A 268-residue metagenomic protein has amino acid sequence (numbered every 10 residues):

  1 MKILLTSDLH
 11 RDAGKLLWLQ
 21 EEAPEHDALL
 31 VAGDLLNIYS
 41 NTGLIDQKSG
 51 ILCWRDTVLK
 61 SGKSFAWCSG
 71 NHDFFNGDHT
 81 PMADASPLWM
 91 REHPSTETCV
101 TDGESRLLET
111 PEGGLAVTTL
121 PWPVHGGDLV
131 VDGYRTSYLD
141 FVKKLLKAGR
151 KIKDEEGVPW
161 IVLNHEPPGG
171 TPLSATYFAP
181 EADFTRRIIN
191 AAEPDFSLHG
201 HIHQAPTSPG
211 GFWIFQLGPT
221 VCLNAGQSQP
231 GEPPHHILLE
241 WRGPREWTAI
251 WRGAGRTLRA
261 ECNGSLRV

Functional and structural regions predicted by a protein language model:
K2-H10, G113-G126, I161-H165, T220-Q227 (+1 more regions): Active-site-proximal beta-strand elements of phosphoester/diester hydrolases
I3, D27-A28, E97, P159-I161 (+1 more regions): Short, Asp-centered acidic motifs that coordinate Mg2+ and/or phosphate in catalytic or ligand-binding sites
T6, R11-T110: Core catalytic region of metal-dependent phosphoesterases/phosphodiesterases, especially metallo-beta-lactamase-like
H10-L17, L36-S40, W67-P81, S105-L107 (+4 more regions): Active-site environment of divalent metal-dependent phosphoester hydrolases
A28, T185, I189-H199: Proline-aspartate-enriched helix->loop->beta-strand connector
N37, D73-F184: Conserved catalytic scaffold of divalent metal-dependent phosphoesterases
K60-F65, E193-D195, L217-T220: A short helix->loop->beta-strand "cap" motif at the edges of active sites that frequently abuts
S105-G113, I188-A191, A205-V268: Binuclear metal-dependent phosphoesterase catalytic core
